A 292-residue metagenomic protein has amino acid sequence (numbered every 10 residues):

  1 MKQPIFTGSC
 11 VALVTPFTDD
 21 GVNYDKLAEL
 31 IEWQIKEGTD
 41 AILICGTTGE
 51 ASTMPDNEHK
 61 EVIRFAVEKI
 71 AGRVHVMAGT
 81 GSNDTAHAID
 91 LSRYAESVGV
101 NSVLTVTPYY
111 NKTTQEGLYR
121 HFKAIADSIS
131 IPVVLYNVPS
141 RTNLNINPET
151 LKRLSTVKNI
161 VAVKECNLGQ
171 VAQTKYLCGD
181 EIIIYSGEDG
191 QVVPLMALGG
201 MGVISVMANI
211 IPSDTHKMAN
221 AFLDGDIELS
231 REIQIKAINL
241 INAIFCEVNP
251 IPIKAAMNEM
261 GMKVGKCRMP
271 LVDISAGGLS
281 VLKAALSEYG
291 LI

Functional and structural regions predicted by a protein language model:
M1, N23-D25, E96, N167-L168 (+2 more regions): Poly-acidic low-complexity segments
K2-V11, T15-T18, V22-N143: Active-site beta->alpha loop and helix N-cap motifs at the rims of alpha/beta catalytic domains
I5-P16, W33, E37-T39, A197-G200 (+2 more regions): C-terminal alpha-helical cap/extension of soluble enzyme domains
D19, Y24, D56, P148 (+2 more regions): Alpha-helix N-capping/helix-start residues
L27, H59, I63, A88 (+6 more regions): A general structural signal for well-ordered alpha-helical segments in protein cores
M54-N57, D90, Q115-L118, I146-P148 (+3 more regions): Short secondary-structure transition/capping segments
E61, F65-I70, Y94, V98 (+8 more regions): Alpha-helical structural signal in soluble globular domains
D127, P139-F245: Catalytic alpha/beta core domains of metabolic enzymes, predominantly
